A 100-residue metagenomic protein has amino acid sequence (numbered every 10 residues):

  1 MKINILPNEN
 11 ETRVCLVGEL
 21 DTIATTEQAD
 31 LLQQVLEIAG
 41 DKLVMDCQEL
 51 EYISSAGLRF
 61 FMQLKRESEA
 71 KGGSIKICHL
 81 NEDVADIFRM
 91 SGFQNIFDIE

Functional and structural regions predicted by a protein language model:
M1-C15: Short beta-strand/loop segment at the start of cytosolic alpha/beta domains
T22-I96: Amphipathic alpha-helical interaction surfaces in cytosolic regulatory modules
D98-E100: Short acidic-hydrophobic, aromatic-tinged amphipathic segments that line or gate anion-handling sites
